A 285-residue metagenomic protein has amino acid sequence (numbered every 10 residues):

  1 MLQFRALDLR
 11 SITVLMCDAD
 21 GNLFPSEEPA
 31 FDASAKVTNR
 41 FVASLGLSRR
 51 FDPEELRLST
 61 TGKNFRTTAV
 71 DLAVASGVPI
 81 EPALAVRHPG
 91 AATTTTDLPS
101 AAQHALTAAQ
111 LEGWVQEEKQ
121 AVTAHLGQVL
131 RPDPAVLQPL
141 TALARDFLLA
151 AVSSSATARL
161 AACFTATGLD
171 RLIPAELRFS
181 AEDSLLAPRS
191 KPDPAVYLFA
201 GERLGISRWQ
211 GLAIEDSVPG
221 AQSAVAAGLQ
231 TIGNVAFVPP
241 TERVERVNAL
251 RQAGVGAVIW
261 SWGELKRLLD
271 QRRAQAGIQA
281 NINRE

Functional and structural regions predicted by a protein language model:
M1-V14, L137-T141, T157-E285: Asp-based, Mg2+/Mn2+-dependent phosphohydrolase catalytic module
R5-A19, L23-L137, T141, R145: N-terminal helical cap/lid subdomain that shapes the substrate entry/recognition surface in HAD-like hydrolases
L23, L149, A213-I214: Conserved SAM-binding loop
E55-S59, A101, L126, A150 (+4 more regions): Short, flexible active-site loop motifs that bind/organize anionic cofactors or intermediates
D146-F147, G228: Glycine-centered short loops/turns at secondary-structure junctions
S153-S155: Conserved phosphate-coupling serine/threonine residues in phosphotransfer and NTP-handling enzymes
